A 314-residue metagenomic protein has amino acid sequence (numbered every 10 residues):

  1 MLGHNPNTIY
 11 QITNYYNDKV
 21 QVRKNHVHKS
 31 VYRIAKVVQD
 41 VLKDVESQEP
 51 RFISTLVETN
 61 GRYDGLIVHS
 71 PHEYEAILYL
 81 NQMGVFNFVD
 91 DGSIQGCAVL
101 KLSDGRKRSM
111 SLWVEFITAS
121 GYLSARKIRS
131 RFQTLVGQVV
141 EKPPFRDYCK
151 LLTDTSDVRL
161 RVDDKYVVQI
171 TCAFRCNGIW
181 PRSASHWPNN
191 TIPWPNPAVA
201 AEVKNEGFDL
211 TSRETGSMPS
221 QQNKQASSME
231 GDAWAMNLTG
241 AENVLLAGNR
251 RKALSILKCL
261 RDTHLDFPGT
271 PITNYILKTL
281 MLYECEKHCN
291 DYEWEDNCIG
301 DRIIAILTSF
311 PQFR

Functional and structural regions predicted by a protein language model:
M1-Y74, L78-E141: N-terminal regions immediately upstream of nucleotidyltransferase
I67, S103-Q312: Catalytic cores of NTP-dependent nucleotidyl/adenyl transfer enzymes across multiple folds
E73, V85-C97, P181, W187-N189 (+1 more regions): Hydrophobic transmembrane alpha-helix bundles
